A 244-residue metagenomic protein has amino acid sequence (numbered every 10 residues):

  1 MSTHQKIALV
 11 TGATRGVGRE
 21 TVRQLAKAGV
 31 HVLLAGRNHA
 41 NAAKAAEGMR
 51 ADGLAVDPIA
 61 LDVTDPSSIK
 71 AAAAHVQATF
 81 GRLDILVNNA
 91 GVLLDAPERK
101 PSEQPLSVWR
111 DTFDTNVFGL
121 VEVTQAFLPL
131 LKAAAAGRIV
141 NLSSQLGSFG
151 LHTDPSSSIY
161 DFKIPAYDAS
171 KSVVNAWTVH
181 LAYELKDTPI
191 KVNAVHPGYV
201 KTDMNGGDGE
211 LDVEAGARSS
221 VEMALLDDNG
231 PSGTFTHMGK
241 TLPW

Functional and structural regions predicted by a protein language model:
T14-R15, N38: Conserved glycine-rich cofactor-binding loop
A28-K44: Conserved glycine-rich Rossmann-like NAD(P)H-binding loop of the short-chain dehydrogenase/reductase
H39-A40, I59-A74, L106: The beta1-alpha1 cofactor-binding region of Rossmann-like NAD(H)/NADP(H)-dependent oxidoreductases
D52-A55, H75-N88, L94, P105 (+1 more regions): A glycine-rich helix->loop->beta "capping" turn within Rossmann-like NAD(P)(H)-dependent oxidoreductase domains
V87, V123-F127, L131, W177-T178: Hydrophobic positions on the long internal alpha-helix of Rossmann-like NAD(P)-dependent oxidoreductase domains
V92-L93, R99-F113, K132-K186: Catalytic loop of short-chain dehydrogenase/reductase
S172, D187, A194-V195, T202 (+1 more regions): C-terminal helical subdomain
